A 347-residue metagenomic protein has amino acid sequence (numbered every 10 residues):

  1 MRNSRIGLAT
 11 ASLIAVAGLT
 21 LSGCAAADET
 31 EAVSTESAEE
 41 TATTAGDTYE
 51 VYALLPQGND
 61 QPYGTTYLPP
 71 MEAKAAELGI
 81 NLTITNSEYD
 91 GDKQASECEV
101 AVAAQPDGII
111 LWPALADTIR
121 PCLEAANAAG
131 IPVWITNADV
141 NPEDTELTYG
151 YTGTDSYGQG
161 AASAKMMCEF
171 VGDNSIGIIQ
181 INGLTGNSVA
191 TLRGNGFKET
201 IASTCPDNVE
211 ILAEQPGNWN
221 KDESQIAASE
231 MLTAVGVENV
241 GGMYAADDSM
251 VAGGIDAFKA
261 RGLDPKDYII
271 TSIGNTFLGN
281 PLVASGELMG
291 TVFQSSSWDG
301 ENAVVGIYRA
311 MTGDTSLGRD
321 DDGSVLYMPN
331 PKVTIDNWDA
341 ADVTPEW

Functional and structural regions predicted by a protein language model:
M1-S22: Sec-dependent bacterial lipoprotein signal peptides
L21-T35: Bacterial lipoprotein signal-peptidase II cleavage site
E39-T41, D47-T48, I181, T185 (+3 more regions): Hinge/cleft segment of the Venus flytrap/periplasmic-binding protein
T44-P70, K74, L78, L82-V100 (+5 more regions): Extracytoplasmic "Venus flytrap"
P62-L78, Q159-S163, S188-N208, E223-A227 (+1 more regions): Short, solvent-exposed amphipathic alpha-helices that sit in or adjacent to ligand/effector-binding or catalytic
Q94, Y151-I178, S224-A228, G274-G279 (+1 more regions): Hydrophobic alpha-helical segments within soluble ligand-binding/sensing domains
L111-A128, F197, G217-P281: Hydrophobic alpha-helical
D117, P121-G158, G177, G183 (+4 more regions): Flexible loop/hinge segments that line or gate small-molecule binding clefts
